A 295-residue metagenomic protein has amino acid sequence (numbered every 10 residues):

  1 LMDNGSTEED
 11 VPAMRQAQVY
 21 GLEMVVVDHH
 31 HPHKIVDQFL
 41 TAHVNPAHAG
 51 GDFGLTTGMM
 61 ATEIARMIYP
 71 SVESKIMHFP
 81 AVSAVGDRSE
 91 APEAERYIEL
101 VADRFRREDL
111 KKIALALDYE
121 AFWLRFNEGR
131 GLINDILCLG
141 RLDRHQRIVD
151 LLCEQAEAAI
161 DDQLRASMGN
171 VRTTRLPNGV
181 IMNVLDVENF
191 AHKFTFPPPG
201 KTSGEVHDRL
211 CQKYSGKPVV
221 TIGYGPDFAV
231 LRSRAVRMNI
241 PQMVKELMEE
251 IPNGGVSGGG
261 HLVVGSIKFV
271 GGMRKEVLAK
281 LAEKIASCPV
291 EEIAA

Functional and structural regions predicted by a protein language model:
L1-I35: N-terminal small/polar loop signature for handling phosphorylated ligands or for N-terminal nucleophile
M2-S6, G50-G54, T195, P199: Alpha-helix N-cap/helix-initiation motif
P12-Q16, M59-M67, E205, E276 (+1 more regions): Alpha-helical scaffold segments in soluble metabolic enzymes
V25-V26, H30-V44, V244-N253: Flexible glycine/proline-rich, aromatic-decorated loop/lid segments
H31-N189, V206-H207, G223-P226: A structured phosphate/pyrophosphate-recognition subdomain
P70, M182-A295: Glycine-rich, acidic loop segments that terminate in or are immediately followed by a histidine
